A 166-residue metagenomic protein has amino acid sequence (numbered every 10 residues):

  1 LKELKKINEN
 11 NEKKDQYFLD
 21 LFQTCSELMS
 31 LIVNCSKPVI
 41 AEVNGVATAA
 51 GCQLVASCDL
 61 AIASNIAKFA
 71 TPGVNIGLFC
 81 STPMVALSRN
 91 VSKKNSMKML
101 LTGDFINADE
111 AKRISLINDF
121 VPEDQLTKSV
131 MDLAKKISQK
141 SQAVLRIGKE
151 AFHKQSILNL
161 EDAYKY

Functional and structural regions predicted by a protein language model:
L1, V130-M131, G148: Hydrophobic packing residues within well-ordered alpha-helices of enzyme cores
L1-L28, A47, N159: Glycine- (often His-adjacent) and acidic-residue-rich active-site loop that binds/positions the CoA thioester
S30-A143: Crotonase-fold acyl-CoA enzyme core
M99-L100, G148-A151: Short alpha-helical scaffolding segments that buttress acidic/His motifs in well-ordered protein cores
